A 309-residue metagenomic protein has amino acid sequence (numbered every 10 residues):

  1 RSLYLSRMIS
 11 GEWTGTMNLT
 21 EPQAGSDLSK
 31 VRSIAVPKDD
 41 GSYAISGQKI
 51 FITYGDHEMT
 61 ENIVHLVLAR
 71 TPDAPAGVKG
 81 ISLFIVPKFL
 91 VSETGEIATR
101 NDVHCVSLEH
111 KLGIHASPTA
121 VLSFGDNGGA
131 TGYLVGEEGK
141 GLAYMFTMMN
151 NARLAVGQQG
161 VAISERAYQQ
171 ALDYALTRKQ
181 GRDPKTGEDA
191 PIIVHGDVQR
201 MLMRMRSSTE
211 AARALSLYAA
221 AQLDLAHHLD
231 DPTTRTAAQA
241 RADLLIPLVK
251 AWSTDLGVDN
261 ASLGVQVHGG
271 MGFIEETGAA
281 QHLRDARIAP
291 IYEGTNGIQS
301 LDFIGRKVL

Functional and structural regions predicted by a protein language model:
R1, T16-N18, S46-I52, N62 (+8 more regions): Glycine- and acidic
R1-K38, A220-Q239, I246, G257-A261: Internal maturation/activation junctions in enzymes
M17, A35, I45-G47, F84 (+6 more regions): Buried hydrophobic positions in well-ordered alpha/beta secondary-structure cores of metabolic enzymes
Q23-S26, D56-E58, P75, K111-P118: Short Gly/Pro-enriched turn/cap motifs at secondary-structure boundaries
S42-R100: A short core secondary-structure module
F51-T53, L90-V106, K111, P118-A152 (+1 more regions): A glycine-rich, basic-preceded beta-loop-alpha segment at the flavin cofactor/substrate interface of flavin-utilizing
I114, Y218, A240-L309: Alpha-helix capping/hinge segments and adjacent helical runs
R153-L229: Extended amphipathic alpha-helical segments enriched in small hydrophobics
